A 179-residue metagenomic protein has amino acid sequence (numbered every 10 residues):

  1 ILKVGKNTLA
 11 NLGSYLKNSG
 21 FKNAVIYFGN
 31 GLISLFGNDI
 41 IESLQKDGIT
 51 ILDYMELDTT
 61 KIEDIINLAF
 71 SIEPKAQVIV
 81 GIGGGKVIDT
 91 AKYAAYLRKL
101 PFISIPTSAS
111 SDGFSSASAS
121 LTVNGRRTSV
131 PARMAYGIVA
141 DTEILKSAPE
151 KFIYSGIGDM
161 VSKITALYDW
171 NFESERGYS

Functional and structural regions predicted by a protein language model:
I1-V78, S155-G158, S162: ATP/NTP phosphate-donor binding region
V4-N7, F28-N30, I82-G84, I105-S108 (+2 more regions): Fold-independent oxyanion-binding glycine-rich loops and adjacent beta-strand/coil segments at enzyme active sites
L9, I33, V87-D89, S110 (+1 more regions): Short, electropositive, low-hydrophobicity segments enriched in small/polar residues
I26, I79, G83-G84, Y168-D169 (+1 more regions): Contiguous N-terminal and early-domain "leader" segments and peripheral loops that mark the onset or edge of a domain
L32-I33, T59-T60, K86, A109 (+1 more regions): Glycine-/small-residue-rich active-site loops that bind phosphorylated ligands and cofactors
F36-N38, T90-K92, F114-S115, P149: Short glycine-/acidic-enriched loop or helix-start segments at secondary-structure transitions that form or flank
I72-S108: A short, small-residue-rich loop immediately preceding and capping a beta-strand
L97-S179: A glycine/threonine-rich phosphate-anchoring loop and its flanking beta-alpha core in nucleotide/phosphate-binding
